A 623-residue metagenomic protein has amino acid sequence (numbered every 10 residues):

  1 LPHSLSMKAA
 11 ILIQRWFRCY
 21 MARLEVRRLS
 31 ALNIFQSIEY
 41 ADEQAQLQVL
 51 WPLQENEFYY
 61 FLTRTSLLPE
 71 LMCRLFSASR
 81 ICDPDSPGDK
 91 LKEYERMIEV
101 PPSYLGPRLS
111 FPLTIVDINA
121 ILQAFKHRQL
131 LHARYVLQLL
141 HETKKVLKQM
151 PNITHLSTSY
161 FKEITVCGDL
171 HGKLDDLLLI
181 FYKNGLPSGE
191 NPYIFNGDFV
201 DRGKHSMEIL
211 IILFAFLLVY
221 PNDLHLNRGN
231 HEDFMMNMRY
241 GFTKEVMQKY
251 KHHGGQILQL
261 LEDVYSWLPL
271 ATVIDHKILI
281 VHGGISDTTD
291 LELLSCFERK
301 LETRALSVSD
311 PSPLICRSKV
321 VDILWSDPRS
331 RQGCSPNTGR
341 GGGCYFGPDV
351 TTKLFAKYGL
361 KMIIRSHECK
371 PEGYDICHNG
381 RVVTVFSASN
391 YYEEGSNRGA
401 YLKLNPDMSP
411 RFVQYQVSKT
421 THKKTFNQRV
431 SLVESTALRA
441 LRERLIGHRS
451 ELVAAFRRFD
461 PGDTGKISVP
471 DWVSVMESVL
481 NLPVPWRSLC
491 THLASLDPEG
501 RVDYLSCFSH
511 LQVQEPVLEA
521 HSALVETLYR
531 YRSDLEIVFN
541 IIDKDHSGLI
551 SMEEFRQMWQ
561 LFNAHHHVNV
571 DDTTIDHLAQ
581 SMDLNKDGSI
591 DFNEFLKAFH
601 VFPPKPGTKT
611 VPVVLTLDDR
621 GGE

Functional and structural regions predicted by a protein language model:
L1-L131, Y135, H141-E142, K609-T610: Calmodulin-binding regulatory segments centered on IQ motifs and their flanking, Ser/Pro-rich intrinsically disordered
S77, I81-D85, D89-L140, F242-K249 (+6 more regions): Active-site-proximal loop/helix segment associated with metal-binding centers of metalloenzymes
P112-E208, I212: N-terminal active-site segment of His-dependent metallophosphoesterases
T143, D169, D198, L213 (+5 more regions): Divalent metal-coordination and catalytic microenvironments
V166-G168, Y193-G197, L224-G229, I280-V281 (+4 more regions): Active-site neighborhood of phospho(di)ester-bond hydrolases with catalytic His/Asp-centered motifs
P192, R202-L314: Active-site neighborhood of divalent metal-dependent phosphoester bond hydrolases
E451-T464, P485-H510, R532-S547, D571-N593 (+1 more regions): Primarily EF-hand calcium-binding motifs
K466-L482, Y504-E515, I550-H566, D591-P603: Amphipathic regulatory helices of Ca2+-sensor modules
